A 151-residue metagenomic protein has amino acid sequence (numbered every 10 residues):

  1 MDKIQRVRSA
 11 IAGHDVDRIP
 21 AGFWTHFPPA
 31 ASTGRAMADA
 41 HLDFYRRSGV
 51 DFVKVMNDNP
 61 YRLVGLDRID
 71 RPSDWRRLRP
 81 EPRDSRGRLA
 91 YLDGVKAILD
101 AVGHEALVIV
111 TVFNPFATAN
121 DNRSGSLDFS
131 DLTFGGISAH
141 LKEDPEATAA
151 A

Functional and structural regions predicted by a protein language model:
M1-D70, D93, A97, G103: N-terminal basic, low-complexity leaders that serve as flexible interaction/assembly modules and, when applicable, as
G65-A151: Active-site-proximal, glycine-rich beta->alpha crossover segments in alpha/beta enzymes that shape flexible
